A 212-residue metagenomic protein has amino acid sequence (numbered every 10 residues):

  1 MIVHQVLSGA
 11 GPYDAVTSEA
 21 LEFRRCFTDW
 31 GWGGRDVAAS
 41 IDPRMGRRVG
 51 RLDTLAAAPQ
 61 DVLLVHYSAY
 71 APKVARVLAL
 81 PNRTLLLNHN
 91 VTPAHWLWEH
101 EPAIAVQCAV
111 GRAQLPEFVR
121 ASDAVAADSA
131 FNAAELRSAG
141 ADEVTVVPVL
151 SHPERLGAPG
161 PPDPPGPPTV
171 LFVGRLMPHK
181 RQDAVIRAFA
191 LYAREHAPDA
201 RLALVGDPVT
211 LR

Functional and structural regions predicted by a protein language model:
M1, G157-T169, A193-A197: Nucleotide-sugar donor-binding and catalytic loop/hinge architecture of NDP-sugar-dependent glycosyltransferases
M1-D53, A57: N-terminal pre-catalytic "stem/leader" segment of glycosyltransferase-like enzymes
A10-G11, V173-M177, Y192, P208-V209: Short donor-sugar binding/catalytic loops of nucleotide-sugar-dependent glycosyltransferases, especially enzymes
R24, F189-A193: A conserved amphipathic alpha-helix that caps or lines the catalytic cleft of carbohydrate- and lipid-modifying enzymes
A39-D42, D199-R212: Glycosyltransferase donor-sugar binding loop
P43-A121: Extended catalytic core of nucleotide-activated donor transferases of GT-like folds
C108, V119-A158: Donor nucleotide-sugar binding/catalytic pocket of nucleotide-sugar-dependent glycosyltransferases
A126, P162-K180, I186-F189, A203: Conserved donor-binding/catalytic core segment of Leloir-type glycosyltransferases
